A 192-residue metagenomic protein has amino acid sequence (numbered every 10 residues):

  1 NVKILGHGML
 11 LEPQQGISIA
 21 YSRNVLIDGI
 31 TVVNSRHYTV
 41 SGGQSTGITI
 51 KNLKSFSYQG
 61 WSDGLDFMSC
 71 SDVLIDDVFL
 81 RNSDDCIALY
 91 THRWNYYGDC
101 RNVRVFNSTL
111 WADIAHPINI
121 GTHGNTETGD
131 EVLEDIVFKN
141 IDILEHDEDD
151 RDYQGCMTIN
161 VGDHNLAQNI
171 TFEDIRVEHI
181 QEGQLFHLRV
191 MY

Functional and structural regions predicted by a protein language model:
N1-Y192: Extracellular/periplasmic carbohydrate-active domains that bind, remodel, or depolymerize complex polysaccharides
